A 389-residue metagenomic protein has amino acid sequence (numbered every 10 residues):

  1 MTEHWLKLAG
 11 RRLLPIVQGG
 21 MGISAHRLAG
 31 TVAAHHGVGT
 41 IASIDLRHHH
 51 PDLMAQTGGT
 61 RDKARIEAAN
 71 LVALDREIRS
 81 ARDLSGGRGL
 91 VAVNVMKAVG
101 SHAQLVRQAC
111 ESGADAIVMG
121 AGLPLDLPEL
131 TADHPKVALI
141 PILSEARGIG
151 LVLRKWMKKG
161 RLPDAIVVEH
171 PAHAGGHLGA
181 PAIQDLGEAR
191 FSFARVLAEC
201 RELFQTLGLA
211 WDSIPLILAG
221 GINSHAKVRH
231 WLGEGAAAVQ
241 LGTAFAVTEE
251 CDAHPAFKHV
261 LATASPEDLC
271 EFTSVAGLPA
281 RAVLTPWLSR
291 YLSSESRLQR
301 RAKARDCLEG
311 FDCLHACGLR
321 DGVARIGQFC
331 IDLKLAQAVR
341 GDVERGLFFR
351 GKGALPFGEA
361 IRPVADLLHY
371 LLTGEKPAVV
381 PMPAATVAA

Functional and structural regions predicted by a protein language model:
M1-A210, A385: Active-site entrance/lid segments in N-terminal catalytic domains of soluble metabolic enzymes
I23, I222-N223: Residue-level detector of alpha-helix initiation sites
H173-I217, N223-A389: Conserved active-site-proximal phosphate/metal-binding subdomains
